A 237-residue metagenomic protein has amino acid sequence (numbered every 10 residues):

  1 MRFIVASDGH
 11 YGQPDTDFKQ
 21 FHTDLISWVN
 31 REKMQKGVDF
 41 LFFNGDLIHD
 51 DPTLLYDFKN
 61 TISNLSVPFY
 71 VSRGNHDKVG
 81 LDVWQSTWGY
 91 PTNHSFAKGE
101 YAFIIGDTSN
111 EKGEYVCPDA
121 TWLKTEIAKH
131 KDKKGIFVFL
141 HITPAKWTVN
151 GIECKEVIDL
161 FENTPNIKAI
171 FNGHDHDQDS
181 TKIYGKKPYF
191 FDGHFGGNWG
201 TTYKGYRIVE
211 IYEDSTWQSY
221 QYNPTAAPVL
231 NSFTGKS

Functional and structural regions predicted by a protein language model:
M1-I4, S95-I105, I127-F137, K182-P188 (+1 more regions): Beta-strand-turn-beta hairpins that frame and shape the catalytic cleft of phosphate-ester-processing enzymes
M1-Y56: N-terminal active-site segment of His-dependent metallophosphoesterases
D8, G45-D46, G74-N75, H141 (+1 more regions): Active-site glycine-centered loops adjacent to acidic/histidine catalytic or metal-binding residues that shape
G12-P14, L47, F103-E114, P144-W147: Surface-exposed cleft-lining segments at the edges of enzyme active sites
T16, F43-S63, K78-G89, T148-E153 (+1 more regions): Metal-dependent catalytic neighborhoods of phosphoester/phosphodiester hydrolases
D24-S27, L54-F58, V79-H94, V116-E126 (+2 more regions): Alpha-helical scaffolding within the catalytic cores of extracellular/periplasmic polymer-degrading hydrolases
S27-L41, K112-P188: His/acidic metal-ligating clusters that form di-metal
D179, I183-S237: Binuclear metal-dependent phosphoesterase catalytic core
